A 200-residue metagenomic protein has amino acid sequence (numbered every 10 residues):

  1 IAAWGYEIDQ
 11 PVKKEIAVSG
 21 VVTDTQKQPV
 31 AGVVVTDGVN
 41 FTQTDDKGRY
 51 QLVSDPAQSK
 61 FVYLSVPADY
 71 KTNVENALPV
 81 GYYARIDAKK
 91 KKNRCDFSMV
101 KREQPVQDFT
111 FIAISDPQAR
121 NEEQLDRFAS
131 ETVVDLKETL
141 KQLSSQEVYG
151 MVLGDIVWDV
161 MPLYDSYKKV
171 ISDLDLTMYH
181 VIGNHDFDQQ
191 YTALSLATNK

Functional and structural regions predicted by a protein language model:
I1-G5: Aromatic, loop-rich ligand-recognition surfaces of beta-strand-rich domains
E7, K13-A17, N73-D165: N-terminal active-site segment of His-dependent metallophosphoesterases
I16-D24, G48, F97: A short, amphipathic beta-strand motif
A17, V30-G32, S59-F61, D108: Exposed beta-strand and adjacent loop surfaces of beta-rich binding modules that mediate intermolecular recognition
P29-D55: Short, acidic Ser/Thr/Gly-rich low-complexity loop/linker segments typical of extracellular and cell-surface proteins
D37, A57-R85: A short, solvent-exposed loop/turn motif at the edges and junctions of modular extracellular/periplasmic domains
F41, R49-Q51, F61, V80-Y83 (+1 more regions): Well-ordered beta-strand positions in beta-sheet-rich domains
P67-E75, R85, M161-K200: Extended active-site neighborhood of metal-dependent phosphoesterases/phosphodiesterases
